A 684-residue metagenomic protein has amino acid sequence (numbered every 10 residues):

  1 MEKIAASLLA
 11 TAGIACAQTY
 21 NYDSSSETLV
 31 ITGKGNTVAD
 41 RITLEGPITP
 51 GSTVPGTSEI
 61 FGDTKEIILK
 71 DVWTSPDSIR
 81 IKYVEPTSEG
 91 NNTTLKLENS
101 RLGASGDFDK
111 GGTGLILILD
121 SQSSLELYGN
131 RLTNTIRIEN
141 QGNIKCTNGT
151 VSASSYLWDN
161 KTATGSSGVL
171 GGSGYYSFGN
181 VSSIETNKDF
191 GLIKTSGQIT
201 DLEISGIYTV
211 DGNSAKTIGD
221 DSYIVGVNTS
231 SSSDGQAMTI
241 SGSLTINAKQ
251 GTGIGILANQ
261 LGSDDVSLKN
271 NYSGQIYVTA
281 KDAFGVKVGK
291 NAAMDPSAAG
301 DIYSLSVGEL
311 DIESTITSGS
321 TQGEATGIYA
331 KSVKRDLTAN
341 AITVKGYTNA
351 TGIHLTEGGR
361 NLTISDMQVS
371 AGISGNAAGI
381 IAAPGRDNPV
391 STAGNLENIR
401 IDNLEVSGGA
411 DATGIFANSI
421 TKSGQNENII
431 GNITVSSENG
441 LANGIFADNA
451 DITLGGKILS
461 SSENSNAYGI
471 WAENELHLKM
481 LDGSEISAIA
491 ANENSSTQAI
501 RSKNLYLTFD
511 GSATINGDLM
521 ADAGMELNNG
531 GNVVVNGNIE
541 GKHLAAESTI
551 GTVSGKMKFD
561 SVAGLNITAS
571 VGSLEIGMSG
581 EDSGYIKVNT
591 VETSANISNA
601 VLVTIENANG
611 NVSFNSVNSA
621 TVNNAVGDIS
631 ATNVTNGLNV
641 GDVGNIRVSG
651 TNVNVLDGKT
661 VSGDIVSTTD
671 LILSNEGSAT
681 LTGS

Functional and structural regions predicted by a protein language model:
M1-A17: Gram-negative bacterial Sec-dependent N-terminal signal peptides
Q18-Y22: Cleaved targeting-peptide boundary
L29-I31: Short linear proline/tyrosine/threonine-rich motifs used for host-factor recruitment and membrane trafficking/assembly
K34-R41, E45-A350, H354-G658, S667-T682: Surface-exposed loop/turn motifs in large extracellular/passenger domains
S662: Cysteine-dependent hydrolase recognition
